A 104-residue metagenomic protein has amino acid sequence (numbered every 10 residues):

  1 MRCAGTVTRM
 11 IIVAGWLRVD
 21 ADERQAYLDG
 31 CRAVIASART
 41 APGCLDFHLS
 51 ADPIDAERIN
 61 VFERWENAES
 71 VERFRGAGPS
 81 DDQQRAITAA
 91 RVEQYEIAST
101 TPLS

Functional and structural regions predicted by a protein language model:
R2-V7, L45-E57, D82-S104: Glycine-rich beta-strand-turn "strand-cap" elements at beta-sheet edges
R9-I11, A26, P42-G43: Short, flexible segments with low predicted structural confidence
I11-R18, H48-R75: Short, well-ordered beta-strand segments in beta-rich or mixed alpha/beta enzyme and ligand-binding folds
R18-Y27: Short, surface-exposed ligand-recognition loops at beta-strand->loop->(often short) alpha-helix junctions that present
A33-L45, R64-I97: An amphipathic, aromatic/His-enriched active-site/gating alpha helix that lines ligand/cofactor pockets
